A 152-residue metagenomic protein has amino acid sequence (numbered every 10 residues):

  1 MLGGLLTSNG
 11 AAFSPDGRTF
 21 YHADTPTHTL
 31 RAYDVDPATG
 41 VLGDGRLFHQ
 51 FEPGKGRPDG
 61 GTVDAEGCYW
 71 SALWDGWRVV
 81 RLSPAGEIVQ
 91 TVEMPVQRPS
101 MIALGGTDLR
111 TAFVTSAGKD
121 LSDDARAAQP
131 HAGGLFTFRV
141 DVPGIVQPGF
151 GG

Functional and structural regions predicted by a protein language model:
M1-G3, D44-F51, E87-V92: A short beta-strand motif characteristic of beta-propeller blades
M1-T19, F51-C68, V96-R110: Beta-rich, blade/repeat-based domains predominating in secreted/periplasmic proteins but also intracellular
T7, P26, D44, R57 (+3 more regions): Beta-rich catalytic cores
F20-T27, Y69-W74, F113-K119: Conserved beta-strand positions in repeat-built beta-propeller and related beta-rich domains
H28-L30, W77-V79, D120-L121, L135: Structural signal for beta-propeller blades
Y33-V41, R139-I145: Short loop/turn segments immediately following beta-strands, especially the blade-tip and inter-blade linker loops
V80-T91, Q97, G106, A112 (+1 more regions): Flexible "stalk/tail and boundary" regions
A103-G152: Blade-level signature of beta-propeller repeat domains, shared across WD40, Kelch, NHL, RCC1 and BNR/Asp-box propellers
